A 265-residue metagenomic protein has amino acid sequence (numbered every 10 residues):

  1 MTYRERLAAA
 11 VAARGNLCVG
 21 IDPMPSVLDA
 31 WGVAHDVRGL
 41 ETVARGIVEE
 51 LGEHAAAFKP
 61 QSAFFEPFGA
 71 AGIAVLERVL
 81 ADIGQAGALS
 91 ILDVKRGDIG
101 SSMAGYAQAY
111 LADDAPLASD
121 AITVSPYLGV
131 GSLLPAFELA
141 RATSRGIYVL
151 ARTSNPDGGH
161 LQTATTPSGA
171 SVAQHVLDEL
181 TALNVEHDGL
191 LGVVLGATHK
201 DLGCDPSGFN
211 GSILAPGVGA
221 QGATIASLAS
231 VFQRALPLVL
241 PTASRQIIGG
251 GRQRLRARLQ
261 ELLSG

Functional and structural regions predicted by a protein language model:
M1-I91, S168, R256-S264: Conserved N-terminal beta1-alpha1 strand-loop-helix module at the mouth
V11-A12, V48-H54, L80-Q85, F137-T143 (+2 more regions): Acidic (Asp/Glu)-rich catalytic clusters
A13, P23, V94-G192: Conserved anion-binding
A13-L17, E53-A56, A86-A88, A118-D120 (+4 more regions): Short, well-ordered coil/turn segments that N-cap beta-strands
V19, F58, D93, I122 (+2 more regions): Conserved, mostly hydrophobic/aromatic
P67-D82, I99-G105, L128-R141, T198-P206 (+1 more regions): Active-site-adjacent beta->alpha loops and helix N-cap segments on the catalytic face of soluble alpha/beta enzymes
V193-T242, Q246: A C-terminal functional module that forms or caps the active site or interfaces directly with catalytic machinery
Q221, L238-G265: C-terminal functional extensions of proteins
